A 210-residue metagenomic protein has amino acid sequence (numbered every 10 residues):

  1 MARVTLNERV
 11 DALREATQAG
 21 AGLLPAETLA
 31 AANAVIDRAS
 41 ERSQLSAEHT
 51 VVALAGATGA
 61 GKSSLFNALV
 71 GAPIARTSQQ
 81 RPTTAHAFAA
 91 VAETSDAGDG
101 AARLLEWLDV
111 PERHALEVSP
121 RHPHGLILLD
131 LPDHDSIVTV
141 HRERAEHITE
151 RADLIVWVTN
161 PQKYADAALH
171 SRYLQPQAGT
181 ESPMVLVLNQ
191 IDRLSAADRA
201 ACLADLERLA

Functional and structural regions predicted by a protein language model:
M1-L131: Conserved G1/Walker A P-loop phosphate-binding module
A102-I127, P132-A210: Conserved C-terminal guanine-recognition region of P-loop GTPase G domains, centered on the G4
